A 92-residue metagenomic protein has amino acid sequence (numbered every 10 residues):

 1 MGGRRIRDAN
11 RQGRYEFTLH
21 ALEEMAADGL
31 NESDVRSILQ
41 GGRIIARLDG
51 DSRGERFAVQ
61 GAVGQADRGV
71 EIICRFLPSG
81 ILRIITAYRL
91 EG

Functional and structural regions predicted by a protein language model:
M1-G92: Ribonuclease/tRNase effector modules and their secretory precursors
